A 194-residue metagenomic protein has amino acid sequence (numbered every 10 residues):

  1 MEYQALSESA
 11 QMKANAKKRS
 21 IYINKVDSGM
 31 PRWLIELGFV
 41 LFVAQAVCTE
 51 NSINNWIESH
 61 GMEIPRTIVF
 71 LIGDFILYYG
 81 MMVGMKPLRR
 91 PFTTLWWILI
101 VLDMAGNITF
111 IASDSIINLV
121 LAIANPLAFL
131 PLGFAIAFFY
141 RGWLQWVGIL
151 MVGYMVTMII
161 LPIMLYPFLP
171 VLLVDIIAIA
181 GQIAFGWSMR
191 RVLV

Functional and structural regions predicted by a protein language model:
M1-V83: N-terminal topogenic module of multi-pass integral membrane proteins
N24-S28, G80-T94, A137-W146, L193-V194: Membrane-interface helix-boundary motifs at transmembrane edges
P31-L41, R66-G73, F92-L99, L121 (+3 more regions): Hydrophobic alpha-helical transmembrane segments of polytopic
E50-I68, I108-A124, G142, L161-V174: Membrane-helix interface and helix-disruption motif detector
F70-Y79, L127-A135, I177-G186: Hydrophobic cores of alpha-helical transmembrane segments in multi-pass inner/ER membrane proteins, independent
G80-G84, I108-S113, F134-Y140, T157-Y166 (+1 more regions): Hydrophobic alpha-helical transmembrane segments
W96-G153: Membrane-proximal helix-loop-helix units in multi-pass membrane proteins
W143-V194: Terminal transmembrane helical module of multi-pass membrane proteins
